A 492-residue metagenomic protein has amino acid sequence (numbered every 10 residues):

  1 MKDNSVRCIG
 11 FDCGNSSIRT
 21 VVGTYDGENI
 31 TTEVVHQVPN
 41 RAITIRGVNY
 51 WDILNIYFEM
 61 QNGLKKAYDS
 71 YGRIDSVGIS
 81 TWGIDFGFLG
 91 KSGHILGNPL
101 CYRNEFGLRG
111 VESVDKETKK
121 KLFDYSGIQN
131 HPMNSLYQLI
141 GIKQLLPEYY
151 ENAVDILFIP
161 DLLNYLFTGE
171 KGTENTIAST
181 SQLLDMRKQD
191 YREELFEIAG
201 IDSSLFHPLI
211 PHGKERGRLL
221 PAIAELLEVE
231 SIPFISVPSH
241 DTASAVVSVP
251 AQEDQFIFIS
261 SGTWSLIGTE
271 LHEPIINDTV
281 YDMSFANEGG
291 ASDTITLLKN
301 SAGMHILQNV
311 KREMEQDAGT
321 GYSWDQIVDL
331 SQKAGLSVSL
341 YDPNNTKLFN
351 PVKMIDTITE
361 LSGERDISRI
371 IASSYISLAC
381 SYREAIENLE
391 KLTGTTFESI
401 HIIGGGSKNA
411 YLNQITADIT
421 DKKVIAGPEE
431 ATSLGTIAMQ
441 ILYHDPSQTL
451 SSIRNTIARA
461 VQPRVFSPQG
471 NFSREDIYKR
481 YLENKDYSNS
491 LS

Functional and structural regions predicted by a protein language model:
M1-G97, N152, A224-F234, D366 (+2 more regions): N-terminal glycine/serine-rich phosphate-binding loop of ATP-dependent small-molecule kinases, especially carbohydrate
K2, I9-G10, V22, D115-S126 (+10 more regions): Active-site core segments that coordinate phosphate-bearing ligands/cofactors across diverse enzyme families
Q37, L100-G107, T263-S265, P428-T432: Short, acidic/turn-prone active-site loops that include or flank metal/cofactor- and phosphate-binding residues
N55-Y68, K188-E194, S381-N388: Short, well-ordered amphipathic alpha-helical segments that serve as non-catalytic structural scaffolds within diverse
Y68-N134: Active-site phosphate-binding/coordination module
R73-T81, D155, P208, L392-G404: Short glycine-rich phosphate-binding loop at a beta-alpha junction
I79-D85, H212, S261-W264, S399-S407: Glycine-rich beta-strand-to-loop/alpha-helix junction loops that act as flexible
G169-A178: Enzymes and membrane/adaptor proteins characterized by extended Gly/Ser/Thr/Asp/Glu-rich, aromatic-dotted
